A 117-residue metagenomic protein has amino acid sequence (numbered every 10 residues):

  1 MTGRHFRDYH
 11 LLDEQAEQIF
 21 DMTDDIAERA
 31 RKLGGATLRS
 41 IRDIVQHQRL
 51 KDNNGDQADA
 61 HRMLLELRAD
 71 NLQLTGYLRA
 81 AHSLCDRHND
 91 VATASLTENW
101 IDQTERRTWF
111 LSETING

Functional and structural regions predicted by a protein language model:
M1, F6-D43: Conserved alpha-helical segments that form or flank metal/cofactor-binding pockets of metalloenzymes
M1-H5, S83, R87-D90, N116: Short, flexible helix-adjacent loops and helix caps
G3, G34-G35, G55, G76 (+1 more regions): Residue-identity detector for glycine
H5, E17, A36-Q48, L65-Q73 (+1 more regions): Long, contiguous binding/interaction regions
D24, E28, V45-N99: Acidic/histidine-rich alpha-helical segments that form the ligand environment of transition-metal centers
D25-A27, R107-I115: Amphipathic alpha-helical coiled-coil segments
